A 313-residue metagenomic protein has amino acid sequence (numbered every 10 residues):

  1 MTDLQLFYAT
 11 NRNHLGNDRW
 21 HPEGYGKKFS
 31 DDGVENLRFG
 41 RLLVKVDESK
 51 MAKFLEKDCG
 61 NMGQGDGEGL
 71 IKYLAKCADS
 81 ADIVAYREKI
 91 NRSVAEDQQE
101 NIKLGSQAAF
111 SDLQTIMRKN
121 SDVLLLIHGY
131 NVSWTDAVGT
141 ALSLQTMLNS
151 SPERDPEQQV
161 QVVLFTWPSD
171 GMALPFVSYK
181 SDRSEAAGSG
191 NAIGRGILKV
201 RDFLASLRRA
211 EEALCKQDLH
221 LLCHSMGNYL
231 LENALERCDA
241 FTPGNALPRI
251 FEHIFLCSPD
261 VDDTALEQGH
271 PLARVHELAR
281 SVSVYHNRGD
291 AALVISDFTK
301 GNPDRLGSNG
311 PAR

Functional and structural regions predicted by a protein language model:
M1-R92, V138, L142, D155-Q217 (+1 more regions): Lipolytic serine-hydrolase domain surface
R87-M117: Acidic, polar low-complexity linker/tail segments
D112-P168: Short, surface-exposed "cap/lid" segments of acyl-processing enzymes
I127-W134, Y179-R183, L221: Short, charged/polar micro-motifs that form catalytic or ligand-binding hotspots
G129, S225, N233, S258: Short catalytic micro-motifs in class I SAM-dependent methyltransferases
V132, N228, V261: Active-site micro-motifs of SAM-dependent methyltransferase domains
I193, C223, G227, L231: Gly/Ala-rich beta-loop-alpha elbow adjacent to hydrolase catalytic centers
H220, H224-S225, F255: Residue in the alpha/beta-hydrolase core beta-strand immediately N-terminal to the catalytic nucleophile
